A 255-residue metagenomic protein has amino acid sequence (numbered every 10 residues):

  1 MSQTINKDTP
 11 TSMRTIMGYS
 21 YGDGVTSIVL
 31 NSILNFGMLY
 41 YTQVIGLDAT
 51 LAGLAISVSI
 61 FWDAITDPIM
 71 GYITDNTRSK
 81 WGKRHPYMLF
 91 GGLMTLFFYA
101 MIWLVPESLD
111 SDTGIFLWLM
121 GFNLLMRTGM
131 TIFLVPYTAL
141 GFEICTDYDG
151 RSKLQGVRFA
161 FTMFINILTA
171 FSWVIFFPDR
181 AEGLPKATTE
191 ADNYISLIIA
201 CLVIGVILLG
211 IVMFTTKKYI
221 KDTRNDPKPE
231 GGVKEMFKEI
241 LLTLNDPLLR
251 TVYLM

Functional and structural regions predicted by a protein language model:
S2-M255: Membrane-embedded alpha-helical bundles of multi-pass transporters/translocases, especially carrier/permease families
